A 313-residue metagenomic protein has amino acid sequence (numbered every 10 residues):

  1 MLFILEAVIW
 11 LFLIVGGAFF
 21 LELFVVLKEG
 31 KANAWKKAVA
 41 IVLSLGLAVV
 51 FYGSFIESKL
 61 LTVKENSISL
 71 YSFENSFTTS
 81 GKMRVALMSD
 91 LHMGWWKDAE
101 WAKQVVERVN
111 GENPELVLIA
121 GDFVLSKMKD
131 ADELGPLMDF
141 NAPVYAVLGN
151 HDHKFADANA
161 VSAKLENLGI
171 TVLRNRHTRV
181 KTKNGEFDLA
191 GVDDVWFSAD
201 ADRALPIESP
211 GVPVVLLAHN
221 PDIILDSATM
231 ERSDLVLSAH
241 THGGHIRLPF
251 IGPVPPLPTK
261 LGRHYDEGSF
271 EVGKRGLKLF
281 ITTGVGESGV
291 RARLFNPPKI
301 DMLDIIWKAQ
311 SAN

Functional and structural regions predicted by a protein language model:
M1-V63, Q310-A312: Non-catalytic terminal accessory segments
E6-I9, L13-F19, N66-S69, E208-V212 (+4 more regions): Extended recognition/assembly regions associated with phosphoester-bond processing machinery
K64-S67, G135-D200, L205-E208: Extended active-site neighborhood of metal-dependent phosphoesterases/phosphodiesterases
S69-A86, I170-T171, T178-A190, S209-P213 (+2 more regions): Beta-strand-turn-beta hairpins that frame and shape the catalytic cleft of phosphate-ester-processing enzymes
E74-T171: Membrane-embedded segments
M93-W96, L125-M128, N150-D157, S162 (+6 more regions): Active-site environment of divalent metal-dependent phosphoester hydrolases
E115-L116, Y145, I170-T171, F187 (+3 more regions): Short, Asp-centered acidic motifs that coordinate Mg2+ and/or phosphate in catalytic or ligand-binding sites
Y145, P221-D304, A309-S311: Conserved beta-sheet core of the metallophosphoesterase superfamily
